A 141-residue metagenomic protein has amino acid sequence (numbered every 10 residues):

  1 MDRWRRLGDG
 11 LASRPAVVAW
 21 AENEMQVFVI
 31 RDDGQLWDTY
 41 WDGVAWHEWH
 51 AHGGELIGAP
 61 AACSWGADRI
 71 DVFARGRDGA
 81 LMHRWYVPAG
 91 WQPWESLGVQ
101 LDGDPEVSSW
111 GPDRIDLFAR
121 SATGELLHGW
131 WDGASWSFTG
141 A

Functional and structural regions predicted by a protein language model:
M1-A141: A structural motif
